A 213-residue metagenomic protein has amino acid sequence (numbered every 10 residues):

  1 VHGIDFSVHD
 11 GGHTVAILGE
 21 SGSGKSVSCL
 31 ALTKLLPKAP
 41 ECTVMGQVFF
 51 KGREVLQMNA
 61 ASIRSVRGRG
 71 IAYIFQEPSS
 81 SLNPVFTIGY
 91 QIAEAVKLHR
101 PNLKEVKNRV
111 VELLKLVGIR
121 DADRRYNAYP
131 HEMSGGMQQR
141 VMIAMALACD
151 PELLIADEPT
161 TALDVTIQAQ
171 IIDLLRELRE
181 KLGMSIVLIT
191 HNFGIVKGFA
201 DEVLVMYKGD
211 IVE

Functional and structural regions predicted by a protein language model:
Q47, E54, K104-R124: Conserved ABC ATPase "signature" region
A128-M133, M137: Conserved ABC ATPase signature
A148-E152: A short, proline-enriched helix->beta-strand linker immediately N-terminal to the Walker B motif in ABC-type P-loop
A169-L182, G194: Helical segment within the ABC ATPase nucleotide-binding domain
V196-G198: A short, surface-exposed alpha-helical micro-motif characterized by mixed small hydrophobic and charged/polar residues
E202: Short, glycine/charged-rich "phosphate-handling" switch motifs in NTP-dependent and phosphotransfer domains
